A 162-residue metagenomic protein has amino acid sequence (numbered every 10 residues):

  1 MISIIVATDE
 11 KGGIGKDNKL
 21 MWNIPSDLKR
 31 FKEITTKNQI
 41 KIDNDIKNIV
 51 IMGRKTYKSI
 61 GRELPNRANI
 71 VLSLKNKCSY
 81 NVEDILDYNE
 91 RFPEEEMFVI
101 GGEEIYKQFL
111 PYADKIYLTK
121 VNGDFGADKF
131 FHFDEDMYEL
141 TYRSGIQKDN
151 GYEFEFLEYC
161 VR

Functional and structural regions predicted by a protein language model:
M1-I4: Extreme N-terminal starter segment of soluble prokaryotic enzymes
V6-I42, K47-R162: Flexible, gly/pro- and Lys/Arg-enriched active-site loops
